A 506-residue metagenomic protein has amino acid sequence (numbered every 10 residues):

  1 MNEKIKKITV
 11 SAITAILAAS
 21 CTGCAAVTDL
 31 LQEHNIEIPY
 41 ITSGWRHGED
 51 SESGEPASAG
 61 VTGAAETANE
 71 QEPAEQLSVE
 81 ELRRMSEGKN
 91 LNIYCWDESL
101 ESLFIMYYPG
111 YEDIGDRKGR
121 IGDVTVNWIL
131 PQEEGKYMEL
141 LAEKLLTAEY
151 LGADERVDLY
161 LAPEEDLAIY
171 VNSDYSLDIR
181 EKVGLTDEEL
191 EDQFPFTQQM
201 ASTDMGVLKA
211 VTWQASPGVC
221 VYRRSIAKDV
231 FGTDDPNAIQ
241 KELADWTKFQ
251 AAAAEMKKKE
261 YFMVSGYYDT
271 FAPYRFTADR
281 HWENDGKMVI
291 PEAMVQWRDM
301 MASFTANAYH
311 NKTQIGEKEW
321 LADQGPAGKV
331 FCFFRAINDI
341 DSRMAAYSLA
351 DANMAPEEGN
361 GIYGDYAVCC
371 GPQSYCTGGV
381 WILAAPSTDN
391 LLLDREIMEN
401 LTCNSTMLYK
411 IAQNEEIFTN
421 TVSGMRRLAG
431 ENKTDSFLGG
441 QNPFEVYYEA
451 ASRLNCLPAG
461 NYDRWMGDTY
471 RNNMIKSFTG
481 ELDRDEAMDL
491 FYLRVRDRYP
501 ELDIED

Functional and structural regions predicted by a protein language model:
V10, A18-A168, L482-E486, Y492-D506: Conserved N-terminal structural module of periplasmic/extracytoplasmic solute-binding proteins
P39, A68-E80, A162-V219, P356-C370: Hinge/lid segment of periplasmic solute-binding proteins
I129-L146, A244-K248, N311-P326: Short helix-initiation/N-cap motifs at beta->coil->alpha
E134-D178, E191-A210, T247-K258, D339-L349 (+1 more regions): Pocket-flanking alpha-helical
E164-R180, P195-A238, S265-K287, C376-A385 (+1 more regions): Periplasmic solute-binding protein
Q250-A253, N284-E319, Q324, M344 (+1 more regions): Glycine-centered hinge/linker elements that transmit conformational signals in sensory and ligand-binding systems
D351-G424, S452-N455: Extracytoplasmic/periplasmic substrate-recognition and gating elements
A412-F478, I504-E505: Long, aromatic- and glycine/proline-rich binding clefts that accommodate carbohydrate-like moieties
